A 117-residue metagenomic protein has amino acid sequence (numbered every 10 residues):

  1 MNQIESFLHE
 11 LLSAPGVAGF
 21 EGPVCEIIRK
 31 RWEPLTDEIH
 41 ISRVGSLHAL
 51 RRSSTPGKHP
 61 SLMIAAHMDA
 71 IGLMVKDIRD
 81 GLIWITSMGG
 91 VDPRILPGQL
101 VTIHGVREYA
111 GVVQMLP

Functional and structural regions predicted by a protein language model:
M1-P117: N-terminal hydrophobic/helix-forming segments and targeting peptides
